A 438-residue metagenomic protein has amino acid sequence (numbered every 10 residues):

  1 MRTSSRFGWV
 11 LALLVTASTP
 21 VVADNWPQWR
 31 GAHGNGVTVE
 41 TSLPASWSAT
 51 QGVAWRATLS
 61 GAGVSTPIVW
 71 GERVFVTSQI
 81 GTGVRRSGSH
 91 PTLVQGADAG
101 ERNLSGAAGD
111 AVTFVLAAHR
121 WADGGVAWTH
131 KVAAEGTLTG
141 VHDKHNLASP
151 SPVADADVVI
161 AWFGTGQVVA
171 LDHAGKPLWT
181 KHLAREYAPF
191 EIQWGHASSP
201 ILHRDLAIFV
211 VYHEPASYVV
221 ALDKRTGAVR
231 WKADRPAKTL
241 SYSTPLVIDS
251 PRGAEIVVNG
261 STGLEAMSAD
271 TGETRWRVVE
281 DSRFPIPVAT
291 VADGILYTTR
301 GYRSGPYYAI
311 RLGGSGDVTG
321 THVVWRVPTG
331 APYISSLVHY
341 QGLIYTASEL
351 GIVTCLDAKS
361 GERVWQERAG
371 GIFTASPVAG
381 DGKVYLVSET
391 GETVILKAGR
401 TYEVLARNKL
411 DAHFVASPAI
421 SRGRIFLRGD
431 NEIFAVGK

Functional and structural regions predicted by a protein language model:
M1-R6: N-terminal secretory signal peptides that target proteins for export/translocation
G8-S18: Bacterial N-terminal signal peptides
P20-K438: Noncatalytic, solvent-exposed loop/strand surfaces of beta-propeller-type extracellular/periplasmic domains
